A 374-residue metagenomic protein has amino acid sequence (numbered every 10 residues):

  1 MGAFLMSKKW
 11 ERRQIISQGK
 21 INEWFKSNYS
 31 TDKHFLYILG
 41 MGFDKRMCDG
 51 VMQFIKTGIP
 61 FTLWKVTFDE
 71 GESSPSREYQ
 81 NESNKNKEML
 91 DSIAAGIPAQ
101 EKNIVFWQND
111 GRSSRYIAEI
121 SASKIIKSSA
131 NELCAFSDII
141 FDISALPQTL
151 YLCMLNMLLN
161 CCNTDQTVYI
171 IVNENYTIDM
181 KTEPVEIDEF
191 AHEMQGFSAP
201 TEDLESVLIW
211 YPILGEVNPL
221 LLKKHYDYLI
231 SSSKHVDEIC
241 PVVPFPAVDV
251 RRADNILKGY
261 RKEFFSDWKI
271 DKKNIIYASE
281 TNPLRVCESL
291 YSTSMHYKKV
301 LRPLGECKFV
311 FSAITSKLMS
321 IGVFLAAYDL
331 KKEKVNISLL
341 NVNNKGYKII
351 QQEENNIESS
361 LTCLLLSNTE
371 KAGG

Functional and structural regions predicted by a protein language model:
G2-D138, L146-G374: Long, low-complexity, Lys/Arg-enriched
